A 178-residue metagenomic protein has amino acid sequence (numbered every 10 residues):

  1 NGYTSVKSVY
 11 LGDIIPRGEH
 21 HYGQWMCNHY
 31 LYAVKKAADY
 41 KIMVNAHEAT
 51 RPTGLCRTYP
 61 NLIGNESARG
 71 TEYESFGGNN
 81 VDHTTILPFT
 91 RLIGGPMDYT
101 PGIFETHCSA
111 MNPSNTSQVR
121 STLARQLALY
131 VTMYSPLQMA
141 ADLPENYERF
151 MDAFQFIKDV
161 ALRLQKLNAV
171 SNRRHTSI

Functional and structural regions predicted by a protein language model:
N1-P113: Aromatic- and carboxylate-enriched substrate-binding clefts and catalytic-loop regions of carbohydrate-active enzymes
Y22-Q24, G77-N79, A110, S117-Q118 (+2 more regions): A short linear-motif detector with a strong N-terminal bias
G23-M26, Y30, A37, S121-R125 (+2 more regions): Active-site-proximal structural scaffolding
Y40, Y130, S135-M139, I157-R163: Change "in soluble alpha/beta enzymes" to "in soluble alpha/beta proteins
Y59-I63, N80, T116, S121 (+3 more regions): General N-terminal targeting signals
L87-E145: Catalytic grooves of carbohydrate-active enzymes
D142-I178: Glycan-recognition and catalytic regions of carbohydrate-active enzymes
